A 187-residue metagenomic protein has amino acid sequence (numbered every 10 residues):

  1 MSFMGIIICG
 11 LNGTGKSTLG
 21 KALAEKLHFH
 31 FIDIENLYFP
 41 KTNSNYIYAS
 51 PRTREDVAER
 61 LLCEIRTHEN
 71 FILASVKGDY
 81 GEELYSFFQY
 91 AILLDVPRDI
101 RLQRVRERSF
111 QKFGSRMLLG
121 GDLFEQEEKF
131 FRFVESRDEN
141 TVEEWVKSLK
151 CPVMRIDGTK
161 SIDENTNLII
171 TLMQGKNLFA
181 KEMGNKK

Functional and structural regions predicted by a protein language model:
I8: Hydrophobic anchor at the beta1->P-loop junction of P-loop NTPases
L11: P-loop (Walker A) phosphate-binding loop of NTP-binding proteins
T14: ATP-binding Walker
S17: Walker A/P-loop
K21, E25-C63: Conserved substrate/cofactor phosphate-moiety recognition/catalytic segment in nucleotide-dependent phosphotransferases
T67-F71: Loop/turn-to-beta-strand initiation segments
F87-R108: Conserved phosphate-donor/acceptor-positioning beta-strand/loop module used by diverse small-molecule
G114-L168: Small-molecule kinase domains that catalyze NTP-dependent phosphoryl transfer to phosphate-bearing small molecules
